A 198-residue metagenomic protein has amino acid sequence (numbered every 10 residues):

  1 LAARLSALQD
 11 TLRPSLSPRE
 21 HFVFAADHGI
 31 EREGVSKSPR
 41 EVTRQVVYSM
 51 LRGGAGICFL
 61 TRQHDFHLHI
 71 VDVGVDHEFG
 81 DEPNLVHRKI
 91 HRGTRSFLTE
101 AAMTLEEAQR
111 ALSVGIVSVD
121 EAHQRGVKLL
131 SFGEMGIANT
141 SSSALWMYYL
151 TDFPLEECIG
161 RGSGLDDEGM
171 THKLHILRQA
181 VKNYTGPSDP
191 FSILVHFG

Functional and structural regions predicted by a protein language model:
L1-G198: N-terminal loops that bind phosphate or other acidic moieties and the adjacent beta-alpha structural core
